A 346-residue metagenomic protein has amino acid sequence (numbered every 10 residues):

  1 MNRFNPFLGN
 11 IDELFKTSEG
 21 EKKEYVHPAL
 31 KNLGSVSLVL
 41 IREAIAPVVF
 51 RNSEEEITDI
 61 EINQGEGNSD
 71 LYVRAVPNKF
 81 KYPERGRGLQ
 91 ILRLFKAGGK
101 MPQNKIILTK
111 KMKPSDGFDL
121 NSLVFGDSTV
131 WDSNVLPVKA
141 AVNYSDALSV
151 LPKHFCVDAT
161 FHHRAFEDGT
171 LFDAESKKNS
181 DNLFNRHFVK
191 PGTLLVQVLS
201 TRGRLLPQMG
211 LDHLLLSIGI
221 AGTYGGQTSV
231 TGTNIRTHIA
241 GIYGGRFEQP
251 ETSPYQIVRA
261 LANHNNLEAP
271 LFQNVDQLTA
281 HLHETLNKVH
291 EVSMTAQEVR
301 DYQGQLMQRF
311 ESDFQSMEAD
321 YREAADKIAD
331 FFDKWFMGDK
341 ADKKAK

Functional and structural regions predicted by a protein language model:
M1-K346: RNA-binding basic/glycine-rich loop and surface signature characteristic of RAMP-family CRISPR effectors
